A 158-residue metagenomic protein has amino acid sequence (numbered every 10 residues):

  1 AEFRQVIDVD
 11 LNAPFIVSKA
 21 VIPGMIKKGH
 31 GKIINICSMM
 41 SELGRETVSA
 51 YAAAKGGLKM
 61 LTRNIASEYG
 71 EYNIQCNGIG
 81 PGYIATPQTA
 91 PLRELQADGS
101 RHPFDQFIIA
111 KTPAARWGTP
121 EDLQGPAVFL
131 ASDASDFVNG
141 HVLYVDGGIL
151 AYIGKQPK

Functional and structural regions predicted by a protein language model:
A1-I7, F104, I108: Substrate-binding pocket helix/loop in short-chain dehydrogenase/reductase
S18, A54, T62: Active-site helix of classical SDR
P23, S67-E71, D136: Alpha-helical segment proximal to the catalytic Tyr-Lys
S38: Residue(s) in the substrate-gating loop at a strand-loop-helix junction that position the organic substrate next
L43, V128, N139-K158: Short C-terminal tail/terminal secondary-structure segment of NAD(P)H-dependent dehydrogenase/reductase domains
L43-S49, E71-Y72, A115, D133: Active-site loop immediately N-terminal to the catalytic Tyr-X3-Lys motif of short-chain dehydrogenase/reductase
G78, S100-A134, V138, G147: C-terminal helical subdomain
